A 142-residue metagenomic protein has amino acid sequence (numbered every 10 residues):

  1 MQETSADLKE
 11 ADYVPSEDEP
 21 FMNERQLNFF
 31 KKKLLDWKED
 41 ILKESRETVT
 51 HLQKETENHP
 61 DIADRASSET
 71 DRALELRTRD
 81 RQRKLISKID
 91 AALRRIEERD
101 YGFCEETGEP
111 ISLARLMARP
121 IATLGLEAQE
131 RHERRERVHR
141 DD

Functional and structural regions predicted by a protein language model:
M1-E98, R135-E136, D141-D142: Interaction interfaces in information-processing and related assembly proteins
L34, G108, Q129: Cys/His-coordinated zinc-binding microdomains
R83, Y101, A122: Residues immediately within or flanking Cys/His clusters that coordinate Zn2+ in small zinc-binding modules
C104-T107, G125: Short cysteine-rich clusters marking metal-coordination/redox-active sites
I111-S112, E133: Short functional micro-motifs and their immediate structural scaffolds
A114-A118: Short Cys/His-rich "knuckle" micro-motifs
A122-Q129: Cysteine-rich micro-motifs
